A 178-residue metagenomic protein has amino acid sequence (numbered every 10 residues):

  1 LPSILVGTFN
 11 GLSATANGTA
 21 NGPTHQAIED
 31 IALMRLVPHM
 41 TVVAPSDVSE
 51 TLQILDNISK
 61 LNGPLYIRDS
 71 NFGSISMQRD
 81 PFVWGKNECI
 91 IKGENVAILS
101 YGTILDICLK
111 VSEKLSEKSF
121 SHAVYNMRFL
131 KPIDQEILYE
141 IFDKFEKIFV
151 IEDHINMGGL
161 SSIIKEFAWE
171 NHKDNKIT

Functional and structural regions predicted by a protein language model:
L1: Active-site cofactor/substrate anionic-group-binding motifs, chiefly glycine- and Lys/Arg-rich phosphate-binding loops
L5-V6, T178: Short beta-strand segments at enzyme active-site cores
V6-K60, S121: Conserved thiamine diphosphate
A14-T19, K60, R68-T178: Thiamine diphosphate
P64: Short, surface-exposed loop/strand segments
